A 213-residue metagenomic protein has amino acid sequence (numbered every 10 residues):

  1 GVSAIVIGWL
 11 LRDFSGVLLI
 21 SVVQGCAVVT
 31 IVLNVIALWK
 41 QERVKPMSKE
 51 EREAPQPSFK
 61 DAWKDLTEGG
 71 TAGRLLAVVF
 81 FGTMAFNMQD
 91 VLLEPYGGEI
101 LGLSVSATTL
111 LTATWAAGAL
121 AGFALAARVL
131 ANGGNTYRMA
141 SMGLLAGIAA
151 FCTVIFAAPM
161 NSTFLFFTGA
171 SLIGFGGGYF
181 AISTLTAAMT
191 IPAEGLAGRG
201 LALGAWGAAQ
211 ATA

Functional and structural regions predicted by a protein language model:
G1-V79, M84-M88, L103: Intracellular loop-helix junctions on the cytosolic face of multi-pass helical membrane proteins
L11-R12, A121-R138: Helix-to-loop junctions at the C-terminal end of transmembrane segments in multipass secondary transporters
C26, L110-A119, W206, Q210: Transmembrane alpha-helical segments of major facilitator superfamily
V91-T108: Short amphipathic helix-loop junctions that connect adjacent transmembrane helices in Major Facilitator Superfamily/SLC
V105-T112, G200, G204: Small-residue hotspots at the loop-to-helix junctions and early N-terminal turns of transmembrane alpha-helices
L145-N161: C-terminal ends and interior cores of transmembrane alpha-helices in multi-pass membrane transporters/permeases
Y179-E194: Intracellular juxtamembrane helix-capping segments at the cytosolic ends of symmetry-related transmembrane helices
A197-A213: A late C-terminal transmembrane helix in Major Facilitator Superfamily
